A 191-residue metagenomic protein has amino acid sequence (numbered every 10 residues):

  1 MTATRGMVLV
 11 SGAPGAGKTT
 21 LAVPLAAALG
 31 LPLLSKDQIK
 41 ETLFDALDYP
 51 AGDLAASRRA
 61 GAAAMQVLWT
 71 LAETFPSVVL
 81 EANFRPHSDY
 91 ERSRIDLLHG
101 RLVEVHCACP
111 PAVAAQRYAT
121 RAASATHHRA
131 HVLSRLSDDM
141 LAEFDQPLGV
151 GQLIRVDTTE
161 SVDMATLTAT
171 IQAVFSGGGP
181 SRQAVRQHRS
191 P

Functional and structural regions predicted by a protein language model:
V10: Hydrophobic anchor at the beta1->P-loop junction of P-loop NTPases
A13: P-loop (Walker A) phosphate-binding loop of NTP-binding proteins
A16: ATP-binding Walker
T19: Walker A/P-loop
V23-E73: Conserved substrate/cofactor phosphate-moiety recognition/catalytic segment in nucleotide-dependent phosphotransferases
R59-L102: Glycine-rich phosphate-binding loop used to anchor ATP phosphates in small-molecule kinases, encompassing both
L98-A119: Conserved phosphate-donor/acceptor-positioning beta-strand/loop module used by diverse small-molecule
A123-L167, P191: Small-molecule kinase domains that catalyze NTP-dependent phosphoryl transfer to phosphate-bearing small molecules
